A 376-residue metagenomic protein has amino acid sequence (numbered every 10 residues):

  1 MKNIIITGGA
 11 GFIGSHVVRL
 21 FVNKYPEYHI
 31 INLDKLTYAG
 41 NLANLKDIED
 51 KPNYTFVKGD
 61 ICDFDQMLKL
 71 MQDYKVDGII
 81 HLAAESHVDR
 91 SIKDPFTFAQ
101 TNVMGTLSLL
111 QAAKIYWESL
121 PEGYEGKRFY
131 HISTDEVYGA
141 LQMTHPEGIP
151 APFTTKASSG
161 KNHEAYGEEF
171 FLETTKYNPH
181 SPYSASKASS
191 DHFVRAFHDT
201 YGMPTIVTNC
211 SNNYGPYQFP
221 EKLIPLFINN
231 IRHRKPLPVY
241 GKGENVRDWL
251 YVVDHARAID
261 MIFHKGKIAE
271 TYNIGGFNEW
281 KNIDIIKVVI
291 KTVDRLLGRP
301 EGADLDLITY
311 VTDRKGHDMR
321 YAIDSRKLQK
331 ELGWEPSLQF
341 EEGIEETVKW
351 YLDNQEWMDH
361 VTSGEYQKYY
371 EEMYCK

Functional and structural regions predicted by a protein language model:
M1-N213, F263, N282, E346 (+2 more regions): N-terminal Rossmann-like NAD(P)+-binding domain of SDR-like oxidoreductases, especially those catalyzing
I4, V17, I30, G59-C62 (+4 more regions): C-terminal substrate-binding subdomain of Rossmann-fold SDR/epimerase-dehydratase oxidoreductases
N41-N44, D94, F219-L223, I285 (+1 more regions): Residues at alpha-helix caps and immediate loop-helix transition turns in enzyme cores, especially N- and C-cap
A43, Q142, Q218, L250 (+1 more regions): Short, well-ordered secondary-structure micro-motifs
Y74, A84-E85, F170, G215-P216 (+4 more regions): Intrinsically disordered, low-complexity segments enriched in polar/charged residues with Gly/Pro, especially when
H81-L82, G167, N213, E221-L223 (+2 more regions): Short secondary-structure boundary micro-motifs
P179-S186, P216, P220, I224 (+1 more regions): The catalytic Tyr-centered alpha-helix of NAD(P)H-dependent dehydrogenases
